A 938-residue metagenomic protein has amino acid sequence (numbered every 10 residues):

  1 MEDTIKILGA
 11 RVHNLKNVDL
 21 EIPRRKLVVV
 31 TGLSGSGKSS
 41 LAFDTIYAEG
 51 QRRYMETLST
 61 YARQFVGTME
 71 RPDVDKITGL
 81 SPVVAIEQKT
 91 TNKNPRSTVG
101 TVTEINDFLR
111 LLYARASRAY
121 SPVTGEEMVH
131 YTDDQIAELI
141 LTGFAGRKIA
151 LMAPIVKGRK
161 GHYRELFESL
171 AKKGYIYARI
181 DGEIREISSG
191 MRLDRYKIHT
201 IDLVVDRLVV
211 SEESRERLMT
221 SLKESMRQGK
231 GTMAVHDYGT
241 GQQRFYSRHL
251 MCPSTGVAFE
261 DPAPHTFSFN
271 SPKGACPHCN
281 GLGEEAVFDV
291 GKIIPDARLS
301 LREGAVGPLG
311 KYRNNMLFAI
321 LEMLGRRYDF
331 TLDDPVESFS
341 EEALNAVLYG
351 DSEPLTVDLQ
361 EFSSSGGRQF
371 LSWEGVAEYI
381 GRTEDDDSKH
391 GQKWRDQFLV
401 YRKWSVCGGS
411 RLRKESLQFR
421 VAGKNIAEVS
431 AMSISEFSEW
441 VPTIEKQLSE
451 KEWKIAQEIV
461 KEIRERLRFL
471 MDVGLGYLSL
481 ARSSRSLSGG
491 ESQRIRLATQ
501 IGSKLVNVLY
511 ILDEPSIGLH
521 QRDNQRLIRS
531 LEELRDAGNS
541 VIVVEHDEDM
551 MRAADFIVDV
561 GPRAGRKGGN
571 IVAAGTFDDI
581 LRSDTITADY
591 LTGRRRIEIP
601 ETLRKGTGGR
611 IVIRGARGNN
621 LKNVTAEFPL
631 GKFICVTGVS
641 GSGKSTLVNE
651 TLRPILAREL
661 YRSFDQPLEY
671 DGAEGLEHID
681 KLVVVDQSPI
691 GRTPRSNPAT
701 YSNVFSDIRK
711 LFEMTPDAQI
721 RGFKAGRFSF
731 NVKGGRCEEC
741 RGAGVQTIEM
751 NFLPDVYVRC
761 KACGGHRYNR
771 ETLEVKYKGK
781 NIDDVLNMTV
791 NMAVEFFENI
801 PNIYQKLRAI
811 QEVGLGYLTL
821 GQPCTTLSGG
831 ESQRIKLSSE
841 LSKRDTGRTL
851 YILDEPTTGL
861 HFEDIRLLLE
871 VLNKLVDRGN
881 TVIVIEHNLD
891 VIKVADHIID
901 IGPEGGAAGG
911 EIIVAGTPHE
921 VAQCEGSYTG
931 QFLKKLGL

Functional and structural regions predicted by a protein language model:
M1-L938: Conserved phosphate-binding elements of NTP-dependent enzyme cores
